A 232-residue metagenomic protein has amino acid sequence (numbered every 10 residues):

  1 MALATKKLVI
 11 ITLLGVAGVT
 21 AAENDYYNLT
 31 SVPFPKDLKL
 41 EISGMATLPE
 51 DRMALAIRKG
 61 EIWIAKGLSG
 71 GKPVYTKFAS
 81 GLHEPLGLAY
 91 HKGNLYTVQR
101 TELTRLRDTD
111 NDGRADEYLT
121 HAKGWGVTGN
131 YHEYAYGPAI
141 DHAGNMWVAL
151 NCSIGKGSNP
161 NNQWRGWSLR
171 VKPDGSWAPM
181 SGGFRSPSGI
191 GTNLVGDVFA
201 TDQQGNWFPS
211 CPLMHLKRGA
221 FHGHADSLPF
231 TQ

Functional and structural regions predicted by a protein language model:
M1-V9: Bacterial N-terminal signal peptides that target proteins for export
L8-I11, M53: Exposed boundary/loop context
T12-A21: Hydrophobic h-region of N-terminal signal peptides that target proteins for export in Gram-negative bacteria
E23-Q232: Beta-propeller blade termini and top-face loops
